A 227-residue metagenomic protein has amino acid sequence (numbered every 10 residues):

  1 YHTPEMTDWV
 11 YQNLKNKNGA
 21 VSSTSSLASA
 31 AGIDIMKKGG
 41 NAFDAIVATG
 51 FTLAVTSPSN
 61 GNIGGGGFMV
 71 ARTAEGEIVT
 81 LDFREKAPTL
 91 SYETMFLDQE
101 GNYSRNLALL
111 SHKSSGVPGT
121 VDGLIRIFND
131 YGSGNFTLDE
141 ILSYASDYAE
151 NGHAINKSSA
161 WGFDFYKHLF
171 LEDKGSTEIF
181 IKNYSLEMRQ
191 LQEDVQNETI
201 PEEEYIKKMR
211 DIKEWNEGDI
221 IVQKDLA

Functional and structural regions predicted by a protein language model:
Y1-A30, D34, A42-A227: Noncatalytic scaffold domains of N-terminal-nucleophile
